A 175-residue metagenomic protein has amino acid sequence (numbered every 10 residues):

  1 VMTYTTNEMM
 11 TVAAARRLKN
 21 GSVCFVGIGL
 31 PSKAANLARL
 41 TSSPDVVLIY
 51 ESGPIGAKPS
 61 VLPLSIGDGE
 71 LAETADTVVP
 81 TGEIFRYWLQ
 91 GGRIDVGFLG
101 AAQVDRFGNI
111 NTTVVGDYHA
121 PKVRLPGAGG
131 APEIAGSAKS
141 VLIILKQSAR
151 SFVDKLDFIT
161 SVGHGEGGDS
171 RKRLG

Functional and structural regions predicted by a protein language model:
M2-D76, R93: N-terminal active-site beta-alpha-beta segment that forms phosphate/nucleotide-binding and substrate-recognition loops
L62-G175: Conserved phosphate- and dinucleotide-binding cores of soluble alpha/beta proteins, encompassing both enzyme active
